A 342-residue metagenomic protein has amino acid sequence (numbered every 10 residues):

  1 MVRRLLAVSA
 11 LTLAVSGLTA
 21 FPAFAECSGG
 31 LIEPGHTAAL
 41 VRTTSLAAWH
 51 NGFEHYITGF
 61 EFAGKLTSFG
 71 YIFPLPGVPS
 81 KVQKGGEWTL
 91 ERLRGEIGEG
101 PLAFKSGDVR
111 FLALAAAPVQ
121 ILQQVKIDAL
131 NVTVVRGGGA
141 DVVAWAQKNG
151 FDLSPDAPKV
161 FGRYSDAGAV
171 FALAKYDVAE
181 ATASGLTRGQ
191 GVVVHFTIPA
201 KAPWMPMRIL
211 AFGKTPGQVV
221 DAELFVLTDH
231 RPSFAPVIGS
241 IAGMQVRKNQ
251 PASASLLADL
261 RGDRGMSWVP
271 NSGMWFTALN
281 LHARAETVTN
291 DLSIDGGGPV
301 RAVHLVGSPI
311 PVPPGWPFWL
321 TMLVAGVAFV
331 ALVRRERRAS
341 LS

Functional and structural regions predicted by a protein language model:
M1-R4: Positively charged n-region of N-terminal signal peptides that target proteins for export
V8-A20: Bacterial N-terminal signal peptides
A23-A25, V125-K126: A composition-biased, non-transmembrane "mature-region" signal
F24-T43, A48-H50, V78, L153-L341: Accessory, solvent-exposed terminal regions and/or long lumenal/extracellular loops of proteins
T43, A48-G98, A146-G168: Surface-exposed, glycine/proline- and aromatic-rich loop segments on solvent-exposed faces across compartments
F60-F62, N131, R136-G139: A mature extracytoplasmic/lumenal domain signature
P79, Q83-I127, R136-V142: A cross-kingdom signal targeting lumenal/periplasmic-facing segments of multi-pass membrane and secretory-pathway
R110-P118, L122, R136-K175: Covalent nucleotidyltransferase core used to form phosphodiester bonds in nucleic acids
